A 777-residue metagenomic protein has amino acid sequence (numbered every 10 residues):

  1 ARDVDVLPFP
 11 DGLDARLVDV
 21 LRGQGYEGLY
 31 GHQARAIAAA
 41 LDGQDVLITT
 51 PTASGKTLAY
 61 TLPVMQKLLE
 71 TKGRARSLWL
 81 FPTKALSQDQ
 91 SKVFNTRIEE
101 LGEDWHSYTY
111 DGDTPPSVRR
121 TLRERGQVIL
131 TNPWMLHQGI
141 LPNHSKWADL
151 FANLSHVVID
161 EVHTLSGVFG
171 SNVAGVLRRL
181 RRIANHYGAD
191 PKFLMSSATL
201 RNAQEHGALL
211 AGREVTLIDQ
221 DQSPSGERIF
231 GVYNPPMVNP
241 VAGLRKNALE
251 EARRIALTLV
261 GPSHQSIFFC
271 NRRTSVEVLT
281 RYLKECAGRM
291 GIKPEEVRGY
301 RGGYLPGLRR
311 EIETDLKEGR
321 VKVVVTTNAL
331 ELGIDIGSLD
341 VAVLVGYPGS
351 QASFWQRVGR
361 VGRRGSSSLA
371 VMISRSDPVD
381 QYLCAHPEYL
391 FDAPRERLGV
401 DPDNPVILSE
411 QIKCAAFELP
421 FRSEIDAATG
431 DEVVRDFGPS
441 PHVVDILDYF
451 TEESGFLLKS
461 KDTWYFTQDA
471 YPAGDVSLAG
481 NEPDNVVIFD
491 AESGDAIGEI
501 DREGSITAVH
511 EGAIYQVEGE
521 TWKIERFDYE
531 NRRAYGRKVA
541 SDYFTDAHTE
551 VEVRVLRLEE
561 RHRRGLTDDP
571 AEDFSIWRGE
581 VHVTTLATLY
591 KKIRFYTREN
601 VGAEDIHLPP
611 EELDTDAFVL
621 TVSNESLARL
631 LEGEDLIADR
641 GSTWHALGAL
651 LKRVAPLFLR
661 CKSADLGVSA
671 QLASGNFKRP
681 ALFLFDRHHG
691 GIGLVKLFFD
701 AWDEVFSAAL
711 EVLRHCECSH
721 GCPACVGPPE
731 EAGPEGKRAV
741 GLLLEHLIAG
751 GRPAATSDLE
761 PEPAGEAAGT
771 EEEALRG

Functional and structural regions predicted by a protein language model:
A1-Q24, G28-G31, R35-T57, T61-H137 (+2 more regions): Helicase motor core with emphasis on the C-terminal RecA-like subdomain
A40, L283, V726-P729, L744: A general structural motif at alpha-helix termini
P51, P235, G303, S623-E625 (+2 more regions): Short strand-loop junctions, especially beta-strand C-caps/beta-turns that link beta-sheets to coils or alpha-helices
S367-A370, S376-P394, D401, V406-R422 (+5 more regions): Extended Lys/Arg-rich polyanion-binding regions
R537, A724-G727: Terminal or standalone catalytic/regulatory effector modules within metabolic enzymes and repeat proteins
C716, G721-C725: Short cysteine clusters
L747-G777: Acidic, low-complexity intrinsically disordered tails
